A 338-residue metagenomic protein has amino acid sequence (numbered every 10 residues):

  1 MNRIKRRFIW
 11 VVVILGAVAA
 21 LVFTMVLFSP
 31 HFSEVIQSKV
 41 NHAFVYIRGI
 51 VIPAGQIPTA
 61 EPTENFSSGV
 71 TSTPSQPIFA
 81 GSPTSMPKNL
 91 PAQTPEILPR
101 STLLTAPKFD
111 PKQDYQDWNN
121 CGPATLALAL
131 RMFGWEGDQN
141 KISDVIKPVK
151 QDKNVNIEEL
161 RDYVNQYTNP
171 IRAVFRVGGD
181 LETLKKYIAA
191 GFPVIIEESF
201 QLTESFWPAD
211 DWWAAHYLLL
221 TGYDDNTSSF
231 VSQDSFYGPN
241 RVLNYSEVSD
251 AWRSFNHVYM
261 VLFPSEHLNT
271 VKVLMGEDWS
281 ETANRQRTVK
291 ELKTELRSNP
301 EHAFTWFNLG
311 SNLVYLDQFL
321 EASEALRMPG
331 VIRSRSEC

Functional and structural regions predicted by a protein language model:
M1-V18: N-terminal Sec-pathway targeting helices
F23-V40: Hydrophobic single-pass membrane-insertion segments
K39-T102, M328: Ser/Thr-rich, Proline-interspersed low-complexity disordered segments
S85-T183, A190, F255-T282, T288 (+3 more regions): Cysteine-nucleophile protease catalytic domains, especially the papain-like/related folds used in DUB/UBL proteases
G178-Q233: Active-site-adjacent substructure of cysteine-protease-like catalytic cores
E204-W207, D211-W212, D225-L316, L320-R327: Noncatalytic regulatory segments and standalone regulatory/sensor domains
H302, R335-E337: Residue-level recognition of tetratricopeptide repeat
